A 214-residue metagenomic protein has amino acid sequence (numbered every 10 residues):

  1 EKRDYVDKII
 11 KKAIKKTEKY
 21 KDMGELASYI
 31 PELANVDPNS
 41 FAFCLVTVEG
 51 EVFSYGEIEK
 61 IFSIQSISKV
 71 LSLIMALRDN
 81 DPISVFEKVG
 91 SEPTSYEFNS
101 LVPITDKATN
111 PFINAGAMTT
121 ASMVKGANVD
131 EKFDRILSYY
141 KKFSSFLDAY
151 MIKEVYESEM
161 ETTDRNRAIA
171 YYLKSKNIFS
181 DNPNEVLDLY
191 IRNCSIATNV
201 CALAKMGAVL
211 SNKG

Functional and structural regions predicted by a protein language model:
E1-D22, A76-N193: Active-site-adjacent helix/loop patches that line small-molecule binding or acyl-intermediate pockets
E18-Y55: A short, well-structured edge-of-sheet supersecondary motif
F41, C194-I196: Structural beta-strand/beta-sheet cores of well-ordered domains, especially the beta-sheet scaffolds that support
V48-E51, I178-F179, S211-N212: Short connector loops/turns at beta-strand edges and beta->alpha or beta->beta junctions
G50, S63-I83, M206: Active-site SXXK
E59-I61: A short acidic/small-residue loop/turn micro-motif
I64-S68, P111-M118, T198-C201: Aromatic- and histidine-enriched alpha-helix N-cap/loop-to-helix transition segments that scaffold the rims
V70, A197-G214: Active-site-proximal alpha-helical segments within enzyme catalytic domains
